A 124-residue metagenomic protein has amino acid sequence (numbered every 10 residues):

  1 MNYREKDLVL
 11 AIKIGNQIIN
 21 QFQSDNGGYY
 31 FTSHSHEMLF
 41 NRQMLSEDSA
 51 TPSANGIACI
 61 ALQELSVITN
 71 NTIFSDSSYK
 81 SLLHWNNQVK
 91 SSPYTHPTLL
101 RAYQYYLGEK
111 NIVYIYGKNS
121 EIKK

Functional and structural regions predicted by a protein language model:
M1-K124: Glycan-recognition and catalytic cores of secretory/periplasmic carbohydrate-active enzymes
